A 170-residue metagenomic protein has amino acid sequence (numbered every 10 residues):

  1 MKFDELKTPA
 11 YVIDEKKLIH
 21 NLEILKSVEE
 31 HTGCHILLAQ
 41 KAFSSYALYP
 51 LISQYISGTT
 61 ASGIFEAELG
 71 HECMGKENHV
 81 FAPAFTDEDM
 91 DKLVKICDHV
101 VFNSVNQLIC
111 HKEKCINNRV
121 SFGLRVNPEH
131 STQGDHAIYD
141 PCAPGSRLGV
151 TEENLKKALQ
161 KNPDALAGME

Functional and structural regions predicted by a protein language model:
M1-V12: Generic N-terminal amphipathic, Lys/Arg-enriched alpha-helix
F3-D4, L22, I64, G134: Residue-level detector of functional hotspots within protein domains
V12, E29-I36: Contiguous N-terminal and early-domain "leader" segments and peripheral loops that mark the onset or edge of a domain
K17: Active-site anion-handling motifs in enzyme catalytic cores
N21-H31, L69: A short, N-terminal amphipathic alpha-helix
H35-E170: Active-site-proximal beta-alpha core segment in soluble small-molecule metabolic enzymes
